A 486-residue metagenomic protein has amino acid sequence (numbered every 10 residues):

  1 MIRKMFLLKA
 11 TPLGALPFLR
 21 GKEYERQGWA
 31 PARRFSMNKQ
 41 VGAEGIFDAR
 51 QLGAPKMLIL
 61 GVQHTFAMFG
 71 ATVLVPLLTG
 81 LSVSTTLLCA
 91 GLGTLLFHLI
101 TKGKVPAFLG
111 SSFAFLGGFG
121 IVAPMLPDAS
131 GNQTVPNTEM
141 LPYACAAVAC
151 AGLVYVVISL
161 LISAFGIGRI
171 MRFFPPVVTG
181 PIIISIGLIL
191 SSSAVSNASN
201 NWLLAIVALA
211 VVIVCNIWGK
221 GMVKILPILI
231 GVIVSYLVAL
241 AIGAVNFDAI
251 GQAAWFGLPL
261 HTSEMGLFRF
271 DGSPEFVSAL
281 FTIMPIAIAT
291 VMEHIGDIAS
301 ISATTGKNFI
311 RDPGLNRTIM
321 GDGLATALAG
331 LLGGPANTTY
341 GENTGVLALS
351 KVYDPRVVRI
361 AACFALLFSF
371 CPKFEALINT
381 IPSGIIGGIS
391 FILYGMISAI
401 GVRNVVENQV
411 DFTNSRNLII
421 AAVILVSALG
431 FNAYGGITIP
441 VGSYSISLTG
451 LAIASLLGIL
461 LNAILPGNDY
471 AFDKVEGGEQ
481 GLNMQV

Functional and structural regions predicted by a protein language model:
I2, F6, P12, P17-I59 (+3 more regions): Intrinsically disordered, low-complexity non-transmembrane regions of multi-pass membrane transporters
R34, E44-P55, L77-H98, K102-K104 (+2 more regions): Membrane-embedded helical hairpins/re-entrant loop segments and their flanking transmembrane helices within multi-pass
G42, F69-T72, A208-C215, L226 (+4 more regions): Juxtamembrane interface elements at the cytosolic ends of transmembrane helices in multi-pass membrane proteins
P55-M68, L204-A208, L226-P227, I242 (+2 more regions): Hydrophobic, membrane-embedded alpha-helices of multi-pass small-molecule transporters
L60-G93, V105-N137: Transmembrane helix-boundary motif of multi-pass solute transporters/channels
L81-T86, G103-L116, I170-T179, K224-I230 (+3 more regions): Short, non-helical or kinked segments that cap or interrupt transmembrane helices
G120-P124, N216, N343-V358, F364-S369: Interfacial segments of multi-pass membrane proteins
M140-D248, A362-E476: Membrane-embedded alpha-helical modules
